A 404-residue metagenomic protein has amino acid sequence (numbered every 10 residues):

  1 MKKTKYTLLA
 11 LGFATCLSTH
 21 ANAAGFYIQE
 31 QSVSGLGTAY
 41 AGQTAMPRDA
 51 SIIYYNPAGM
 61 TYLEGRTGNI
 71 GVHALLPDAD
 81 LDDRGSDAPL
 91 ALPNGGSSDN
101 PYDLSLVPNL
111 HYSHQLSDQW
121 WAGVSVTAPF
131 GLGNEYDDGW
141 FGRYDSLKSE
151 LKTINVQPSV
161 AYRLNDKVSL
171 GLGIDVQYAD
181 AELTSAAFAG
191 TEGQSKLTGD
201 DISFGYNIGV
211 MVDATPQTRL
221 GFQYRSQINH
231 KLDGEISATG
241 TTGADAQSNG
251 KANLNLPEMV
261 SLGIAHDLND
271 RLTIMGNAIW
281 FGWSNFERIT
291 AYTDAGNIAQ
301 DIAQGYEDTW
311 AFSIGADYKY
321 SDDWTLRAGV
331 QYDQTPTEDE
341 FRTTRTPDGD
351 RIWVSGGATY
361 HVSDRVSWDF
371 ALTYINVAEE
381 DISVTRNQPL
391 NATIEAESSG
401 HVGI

Functional and structural regions predicted by a protein language model:
M1-A23: Gram-negative bacterial Sec-dependent N-terminal signal peptides
L8, Q29, V33-L36, R48 (+1 more regions): N-terminal amphipathic/basic helix or basic patch
L11-F13, I70-V72, P158, L172-G173: Structured catalytic/translocation cores of nucleotide/phosphate-coupled proteins
A14-L17, T61, G68, S169 (+1 more regions): Hydrophobic alpha-helical membrane context
N22-G35, A39, L81-D83, D87-S97 (+1 more regions): Outer-membrane beta-barrel porins/channels
Y27-G42, T61-D80: Transmembrane beta-strand segments of Gram-negative outer membrane beta-barrel proteins
Q43-R48, I53-R66, Y112-L116, L164: Outer-membrane beta-barrel pore proteins
I53-Y54, T67-H73, H111-S113, W121-S125: Short, conserved beta-strand segments within well-ordered enzyme catalytic domains that often line or immediately flank
